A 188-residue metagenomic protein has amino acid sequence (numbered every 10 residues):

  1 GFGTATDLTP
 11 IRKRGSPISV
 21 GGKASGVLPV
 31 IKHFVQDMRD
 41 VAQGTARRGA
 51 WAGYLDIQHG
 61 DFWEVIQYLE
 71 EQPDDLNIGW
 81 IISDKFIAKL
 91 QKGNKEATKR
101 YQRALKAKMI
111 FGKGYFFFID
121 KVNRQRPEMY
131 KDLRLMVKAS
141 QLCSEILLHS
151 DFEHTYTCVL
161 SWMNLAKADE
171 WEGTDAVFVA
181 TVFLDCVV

Functional and structural regions predicted by a protein language model:
G1-V20, V27-V30, D40-G44, K108-V188: Function-dense linear segments that define catalytic or interfacial modules in macromolecule-processing proteins
A5-P10, A42-Q58, G79-S83, I110: Conserved alpha/beta enzyme-core scaffolds, especially Rossmann-like or related mixed alpha/beta domains that build
I18-G53, Q67-D74: Glycine-rich loop/turn
V30-H33, D37, Q58-F62, I82 (+3 more regions): General structural feature for long, well-ordered alpha-helical segments within catalytic domains of soluble enzymes
Q36, D84-A88, L147-H149: Short C-terminal domain-edge/linker segments immediately following a structured domain
A50-Q58, D75-I82, H154-A168: Short, exposed beta-strand "edge-strand" segments with a Pro/Gly-rich flavor and a Y/T-containing core
G60-F62, Y68-E71, E145, H149: Short amphipathic alpha-helical "recognition" segments used for binding
V65-K113, I119: Polar, glycine-rich mid-to-C-terminal structural blocks that act as macromolecule-binding/assembly scaffolds
